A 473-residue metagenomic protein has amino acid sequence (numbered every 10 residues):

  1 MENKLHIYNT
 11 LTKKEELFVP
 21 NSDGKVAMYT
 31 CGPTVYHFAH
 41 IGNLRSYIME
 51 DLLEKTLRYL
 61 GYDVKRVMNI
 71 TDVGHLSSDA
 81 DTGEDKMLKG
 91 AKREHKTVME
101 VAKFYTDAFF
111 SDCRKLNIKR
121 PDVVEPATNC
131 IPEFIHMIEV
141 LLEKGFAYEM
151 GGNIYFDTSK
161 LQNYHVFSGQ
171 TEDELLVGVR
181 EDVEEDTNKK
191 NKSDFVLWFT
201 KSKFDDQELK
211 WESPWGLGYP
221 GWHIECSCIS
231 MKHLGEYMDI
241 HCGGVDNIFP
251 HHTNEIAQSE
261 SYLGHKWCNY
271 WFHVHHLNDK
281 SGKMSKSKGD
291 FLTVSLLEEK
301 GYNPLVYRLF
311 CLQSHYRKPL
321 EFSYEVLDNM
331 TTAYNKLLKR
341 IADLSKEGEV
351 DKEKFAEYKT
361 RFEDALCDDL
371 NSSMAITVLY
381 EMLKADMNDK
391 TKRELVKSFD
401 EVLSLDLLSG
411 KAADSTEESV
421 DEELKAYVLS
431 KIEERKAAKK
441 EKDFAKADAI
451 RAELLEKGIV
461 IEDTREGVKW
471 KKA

Functional and structural regions predicted by a protein language model:
M1-Y36, D51, S111, I131-D343: Alpha-helical recognition segments enriched in aromatics with Gly/Pro capping that present substrate-recognition
E2, T12-E15, N21-N117, I461 (+1 more regions): N-terminal, positively charged nucleic-acid-binding surface of large information/translation enzymes
R58, L142, L455: Anion (oxyanion) recognition and catalysis
G61, K96-E100, F110-H136, F146 (+6 more regions): Non-catalytic interaction-recognition regions
G61-V64, K115-D122, A147-Y148, Y237 (+1 more regions): Surface-exposed helix-capping loop/turn segments at secondary-structure junctions
D63-K65, G145-G151, D386, V460-E462: Short, well-structured beta-strand/strand-turn elements
V67-V73, A102-F109, K119-F134, G152-L161: Short, glycine/charge-rich beta-strand/loop segments that flank catalytic centers and engage negatively charged groups
K283-K286, D290-A473: Structural preference for alpha-helix termini/caps and helix-kink/transition segments
